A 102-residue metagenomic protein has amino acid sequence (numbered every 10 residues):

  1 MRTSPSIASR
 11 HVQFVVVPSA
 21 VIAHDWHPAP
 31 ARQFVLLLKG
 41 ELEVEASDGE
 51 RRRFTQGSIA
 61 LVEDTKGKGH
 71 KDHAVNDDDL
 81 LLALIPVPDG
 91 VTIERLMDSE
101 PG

Functional and structural regions predicted by a protein language model:
M1-W26, L80, P88: A short glycine-rich, His/Asp/Glu-containing loop-to-beta-strand
R2-S6, A23-A29, E45-A46, R52-R53 (+1 more regions): Short histidine-centered beta-strand/loop micro-motifs that create catalytic or ligand/metal-coordination sites
I7-V12, A29-R32, L37-K39, T55 (+2 more regions): Short connector loops at helix/strand junctions that flank enzyme active sites, especially segments positioning acidic
A8-R10, I85-G102: Glyoxalase I/VOC metalloenzyme domain signal
F14, F34, I59-L61, K71 (+1 more regions): Conserved hydrophobic/aromatic beta-strand scaffold that supports enzyme active sites
V16-P18, P28-E43, I85-P86: Short, conserved beta-strand element in jelly-roll/cupin
S47-K66: Short acidic-glycine-tyrosine-enriched beta hairpin
L61-T65, V75-T92: A short hydrophobic beta-strand segment most commonly corresponding to one strand of the jelly-roll/cupin
